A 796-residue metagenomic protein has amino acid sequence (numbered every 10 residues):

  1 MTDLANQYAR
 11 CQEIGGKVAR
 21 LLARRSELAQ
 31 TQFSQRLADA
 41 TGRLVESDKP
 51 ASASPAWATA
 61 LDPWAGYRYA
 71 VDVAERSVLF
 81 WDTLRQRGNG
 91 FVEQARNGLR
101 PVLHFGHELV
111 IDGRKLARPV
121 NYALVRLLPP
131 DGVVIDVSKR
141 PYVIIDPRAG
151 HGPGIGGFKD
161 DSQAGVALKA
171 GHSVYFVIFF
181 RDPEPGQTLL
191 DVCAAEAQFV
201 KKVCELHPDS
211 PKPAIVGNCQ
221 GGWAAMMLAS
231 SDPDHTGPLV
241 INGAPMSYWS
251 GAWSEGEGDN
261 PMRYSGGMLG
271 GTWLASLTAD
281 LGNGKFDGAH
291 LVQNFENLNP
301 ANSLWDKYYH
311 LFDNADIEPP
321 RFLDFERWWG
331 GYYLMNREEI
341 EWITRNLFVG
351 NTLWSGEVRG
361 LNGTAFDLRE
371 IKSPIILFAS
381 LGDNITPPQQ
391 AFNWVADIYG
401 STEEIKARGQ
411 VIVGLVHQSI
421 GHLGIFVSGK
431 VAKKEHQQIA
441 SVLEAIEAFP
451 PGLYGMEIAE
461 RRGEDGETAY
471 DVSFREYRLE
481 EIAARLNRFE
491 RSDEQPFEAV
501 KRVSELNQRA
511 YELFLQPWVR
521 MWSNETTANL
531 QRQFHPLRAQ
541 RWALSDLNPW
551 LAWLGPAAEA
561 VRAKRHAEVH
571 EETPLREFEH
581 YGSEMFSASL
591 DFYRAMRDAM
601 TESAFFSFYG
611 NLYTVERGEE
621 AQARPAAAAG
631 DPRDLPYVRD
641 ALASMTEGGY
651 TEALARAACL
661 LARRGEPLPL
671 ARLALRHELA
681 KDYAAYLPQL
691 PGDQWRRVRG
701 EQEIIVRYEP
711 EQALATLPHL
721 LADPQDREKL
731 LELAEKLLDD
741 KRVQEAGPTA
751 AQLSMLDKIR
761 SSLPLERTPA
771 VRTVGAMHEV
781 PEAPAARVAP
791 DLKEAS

Functional and structural regions predicted by a protein language model:
T2-D82, E205, D209, M226-E341 (+1 more regions): Alpha/beta-hydrolase-fold enzymes
A95-P183: Short, surface-exposed "cap/lid" segments of acyl-processing enzymes
D182-Q187, A194-P213: Conserved acidic catalytic loop of the alpha/beta-hydrolase fold
V216-A225: Gly/Ala-rich beta-loop-alpha elbow adjacent to hydrolase catalytic centers
D232-N299, E404-K406, Q410-G414, L423-L443 (+7 more regions): A catalytic-pocket lid/entrance helix-loop region that shapes and gates access to the active site across common
I371, L377-A379, D383: Short beta-strand/loop motif that positions the catalytic acidic residue of the alpha/beta-hydrolase fold
I385-Q390: Conserved alpha/beta-hydrolase "acid-adjacent" motif
E616-S796: Small-residue-enriched hydrophobic alpha-helices in membranes
